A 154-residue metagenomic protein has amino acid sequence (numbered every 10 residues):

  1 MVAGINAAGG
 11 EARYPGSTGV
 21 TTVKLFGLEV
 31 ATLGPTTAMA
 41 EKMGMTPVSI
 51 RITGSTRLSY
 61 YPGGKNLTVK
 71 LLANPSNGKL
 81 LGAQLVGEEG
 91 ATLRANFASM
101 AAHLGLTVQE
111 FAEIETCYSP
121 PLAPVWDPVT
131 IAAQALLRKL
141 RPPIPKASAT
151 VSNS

Functional and structural regions predicted by a protein language model:
M1-S17, L104: Internal hydrophobic alpha-helix adjacent to the cofactor/substrate pocket in enzyme cavities
G4-N6, G19-V23, E29, T36: Ligand/cofactor pocket segment of small-molecule handling proteins
G10-T21, T46, I50: A short alpha-helix-loop-beta-strand transition element characteristic of N-terminal alpha/beta dinucleotide-binding
F26-T36, E41-A149: Flexible, glycine-rich terminal cap/loop adjacent to redox cofactors in electron-transfer oxidoreductases
